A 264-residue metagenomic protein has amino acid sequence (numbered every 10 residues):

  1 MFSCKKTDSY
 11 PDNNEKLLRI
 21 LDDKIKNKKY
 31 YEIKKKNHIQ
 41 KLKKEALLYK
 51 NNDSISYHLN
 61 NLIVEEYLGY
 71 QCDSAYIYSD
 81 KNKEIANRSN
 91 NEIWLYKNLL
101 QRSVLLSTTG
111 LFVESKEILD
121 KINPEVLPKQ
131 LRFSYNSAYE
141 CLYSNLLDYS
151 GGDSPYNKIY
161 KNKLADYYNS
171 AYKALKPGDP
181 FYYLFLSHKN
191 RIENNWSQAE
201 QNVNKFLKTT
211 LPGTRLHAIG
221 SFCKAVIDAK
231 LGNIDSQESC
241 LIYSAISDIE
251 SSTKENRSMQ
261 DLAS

Functional and structural regions predicted by a protein language model:
M1-S264: A "functional boundary" signal
